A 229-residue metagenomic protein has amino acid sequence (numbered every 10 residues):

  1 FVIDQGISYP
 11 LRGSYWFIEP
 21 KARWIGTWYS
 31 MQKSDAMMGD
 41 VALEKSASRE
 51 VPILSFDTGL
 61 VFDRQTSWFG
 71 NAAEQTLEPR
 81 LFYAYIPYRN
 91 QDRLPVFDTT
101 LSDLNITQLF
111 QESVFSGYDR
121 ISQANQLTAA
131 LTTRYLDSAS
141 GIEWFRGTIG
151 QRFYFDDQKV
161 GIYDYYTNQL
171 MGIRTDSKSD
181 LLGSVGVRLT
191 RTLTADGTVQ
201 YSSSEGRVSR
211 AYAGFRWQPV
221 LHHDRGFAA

Functional and structural regions predicted by a protein language model:
F1-A229: Outer-membrane beta-barrel translocator/pore domains, especially the C-terminal barrels of Gram-negative outer-membrane
